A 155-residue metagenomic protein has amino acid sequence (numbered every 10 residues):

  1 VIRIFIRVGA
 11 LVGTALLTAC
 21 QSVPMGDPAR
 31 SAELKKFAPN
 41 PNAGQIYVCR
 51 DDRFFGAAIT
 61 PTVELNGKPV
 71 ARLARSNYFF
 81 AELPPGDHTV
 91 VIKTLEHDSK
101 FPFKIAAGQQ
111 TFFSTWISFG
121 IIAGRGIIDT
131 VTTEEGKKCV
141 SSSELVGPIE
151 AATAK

Functional and structural regions predicted by a protein language model:
V1-C20: Sec-dependent bacterial lipoprotein signal peptides
C20-K155: Short loop/turn and low-complexity linker motifs enriched in small/turn-promoting residues
